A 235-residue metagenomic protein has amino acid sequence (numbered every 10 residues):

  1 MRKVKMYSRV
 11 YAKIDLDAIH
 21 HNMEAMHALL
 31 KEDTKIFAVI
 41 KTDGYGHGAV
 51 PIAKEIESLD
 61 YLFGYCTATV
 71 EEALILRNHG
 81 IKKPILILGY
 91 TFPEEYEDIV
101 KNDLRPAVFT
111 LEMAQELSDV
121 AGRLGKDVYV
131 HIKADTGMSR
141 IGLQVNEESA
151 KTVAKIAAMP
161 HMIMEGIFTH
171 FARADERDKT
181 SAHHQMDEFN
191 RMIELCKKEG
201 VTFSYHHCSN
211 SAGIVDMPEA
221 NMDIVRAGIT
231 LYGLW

Functional and structural regions predicted by a protein language model:
M1-R105, L111, S118-D119, I163: A charged N-terminal "starter" segment
Y7, T42-L59, D119-R123, Y129 (+1 more regions): Active-site loop/helix belt of alpha/beta enzymes
I36, V128-V130: Conserved beta-strand core positions
Y65, R105-P106, H206, V225: Short, well-ordered beta-strand core segments
T69, L88, L111, K133 (+2 more regions): Proline- and acidic/polar-enriched loop/turn elements at helix boundaries
K82, D127-V128: A structure-centric signal for secondary-structure junctions around beta-strands
G89-E94, L111-A114, A134-T136, I229-Y232: Short, acidic/turn-prone active-site loops that include or flank metal/cofactor- and phosphate-binding residues
R105-Q115, V145-K151: Glycine-rich anion/phosphate-binding loops
